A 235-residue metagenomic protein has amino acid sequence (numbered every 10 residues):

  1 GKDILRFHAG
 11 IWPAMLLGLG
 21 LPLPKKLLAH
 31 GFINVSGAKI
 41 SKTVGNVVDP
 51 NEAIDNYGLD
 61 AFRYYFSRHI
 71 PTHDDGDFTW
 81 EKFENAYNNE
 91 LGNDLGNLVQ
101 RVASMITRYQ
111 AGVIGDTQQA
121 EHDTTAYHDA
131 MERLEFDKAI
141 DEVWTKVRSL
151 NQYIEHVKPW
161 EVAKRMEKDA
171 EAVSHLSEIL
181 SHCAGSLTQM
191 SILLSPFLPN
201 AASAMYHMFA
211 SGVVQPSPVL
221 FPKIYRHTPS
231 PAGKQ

Functional and structural regions predicted by a protein language model:
G1, L19-K25: NTP-dependent nucleotidyl-transfer catalytic core
G1-I4, A53-I54, F83-D94, Q119-A120 (+2 more regions): Secondary-structure capping and boundary motifs in well-ordered enzyme cores
L5, H69, H73, T79-K82 (+2 more regions): Active-site-proximal binding-pocket segments
H8, L95, V143, P199: Residue-level signal for inorganic ion chemistry
A9-L19: Short active-site loop/helix that positions an aromatic residue
K26-A29, Y206: Beta-strand segments within the central parallel beta-sheet cores of soluble alpha/beta enzyme folds
G31-Q118, S211-T228: Catalytic adenosine-cofactor/nucleotide-binding cores of aminoacyl-tRNA synthetases and other
D129, L134, W144-Q235: Basic, alpha-helical terminal appendages of large translation-related enzymes
